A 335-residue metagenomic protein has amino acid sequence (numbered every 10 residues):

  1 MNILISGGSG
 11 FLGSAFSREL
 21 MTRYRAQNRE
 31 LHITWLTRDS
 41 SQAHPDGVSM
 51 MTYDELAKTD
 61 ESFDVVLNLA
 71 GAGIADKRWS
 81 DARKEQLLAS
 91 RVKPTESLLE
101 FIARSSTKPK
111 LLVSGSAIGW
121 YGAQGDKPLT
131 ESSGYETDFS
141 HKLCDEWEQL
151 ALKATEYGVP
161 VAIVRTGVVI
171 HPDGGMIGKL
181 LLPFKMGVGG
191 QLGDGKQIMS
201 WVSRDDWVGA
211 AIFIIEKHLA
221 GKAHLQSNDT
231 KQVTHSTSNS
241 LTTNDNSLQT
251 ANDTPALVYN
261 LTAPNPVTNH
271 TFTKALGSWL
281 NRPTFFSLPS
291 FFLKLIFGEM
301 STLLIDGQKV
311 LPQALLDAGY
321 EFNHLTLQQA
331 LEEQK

Functional and structural regions predicted by a protein language model:
I3-R23: N-terminal Rossmann NAD(P)H-binding glycine-rich loop of SDR-like oxidoreductase domains
S41-S97: NAD(P)H-binding glycine-rich loop region in Rossmannoid oxidoreductase-like domains and their noncatalytic homologs
A89, G125-I163: Catalytic helix-loop patch of NAD(P)-dependent Rossmann-fold dehydrogenases
E96-D138: Conserved Rossmann-fold NAD(P)-dependent oxidoreductase catalytic core, especially the SDR/UDP-sugar
D145, T155, A162-I163, G167-M199 (+1 more regions): NAD(P)-dependent short-chain dehydrogenase/reductase
W207, A211, L261, F272 (+2 more regions): Non-catalytic, hydrophobic alpha-helical segments
K217-L241, N246-E299, E332-E333: Mid/C-terminal beta-alpha module of Rossmann-like enzyme folds, strongest in SDR-family dehydrogenases/epimerases
T302-K335: C-terminal amphipathic/interface module of NAD(P)-dependent oxidoreductases and related NAD-binding regulators
